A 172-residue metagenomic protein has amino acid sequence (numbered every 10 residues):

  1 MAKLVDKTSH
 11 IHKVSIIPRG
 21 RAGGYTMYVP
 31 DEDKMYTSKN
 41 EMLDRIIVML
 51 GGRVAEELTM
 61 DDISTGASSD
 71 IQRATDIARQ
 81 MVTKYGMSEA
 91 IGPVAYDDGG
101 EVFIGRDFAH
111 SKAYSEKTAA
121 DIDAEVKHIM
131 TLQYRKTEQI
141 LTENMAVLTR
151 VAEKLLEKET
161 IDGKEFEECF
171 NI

Functional and structural regions predicted by a protein language model:
A2-I172: Soluble catalytic regions of large protease machineries
